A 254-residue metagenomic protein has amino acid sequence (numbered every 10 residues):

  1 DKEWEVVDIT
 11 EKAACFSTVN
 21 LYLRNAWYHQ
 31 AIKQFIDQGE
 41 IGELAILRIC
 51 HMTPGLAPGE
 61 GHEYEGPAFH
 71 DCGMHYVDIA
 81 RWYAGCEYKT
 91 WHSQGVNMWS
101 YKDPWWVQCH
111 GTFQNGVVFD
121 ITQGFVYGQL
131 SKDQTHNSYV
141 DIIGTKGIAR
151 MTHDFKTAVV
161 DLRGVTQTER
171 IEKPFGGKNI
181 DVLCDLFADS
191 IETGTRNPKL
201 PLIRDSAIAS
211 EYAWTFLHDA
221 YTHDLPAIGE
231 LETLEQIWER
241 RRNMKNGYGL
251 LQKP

Functional and structural regions predicted by a protein language model:
D1-P58: A contiguous active-site-proximal alpha/beta segment in oxidoreductase catalytic domains
E5, W27, A31-Q34, I79 (+3 more regions): Alpha-helical elements of Rossmann-like donor-binding domains used by nucleotide-donor carbohydrate transfer enzymes
S17-N20, H92, L200: Short catalytic-loop micro-motif centered on adjacent basic/acidic residues
W27, D71, N137, K178 (+1 more regions): Residue-level signal for the nucleotide or nucleotide-sugar donor/cofactor binding architecture
E63-P67: Short glycine-enriched, charge-decorated loop/helix-capping segments at active-site entrances that position
D71, V77-T157, P174, D181-R196 (+2 more regions): Contiguous beta-strand/loop segments that form the cofactor/metal-binding neighborhood of enzyme cores
Q167-K173, S190-I208: Glycine- and charged-residue-rich phosphate/anionic-cofactor binding loop of Rossmann-like
Y212-T222: Short arginine-rich
